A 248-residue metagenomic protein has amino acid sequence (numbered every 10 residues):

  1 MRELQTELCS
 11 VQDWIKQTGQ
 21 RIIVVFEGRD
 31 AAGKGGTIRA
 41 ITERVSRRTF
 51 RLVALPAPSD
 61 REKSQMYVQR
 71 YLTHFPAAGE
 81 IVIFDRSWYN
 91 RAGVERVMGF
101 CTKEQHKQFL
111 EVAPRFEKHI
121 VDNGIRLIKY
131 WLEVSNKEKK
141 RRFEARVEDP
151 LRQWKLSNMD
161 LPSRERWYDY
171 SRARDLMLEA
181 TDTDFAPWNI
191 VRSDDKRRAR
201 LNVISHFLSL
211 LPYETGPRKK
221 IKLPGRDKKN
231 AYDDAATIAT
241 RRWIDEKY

Functional and structural regions predicted by a protein language model:
M1-Y248: Glycine-rich phosphate-binding loop of ATP-dependent small-molecule kinases
